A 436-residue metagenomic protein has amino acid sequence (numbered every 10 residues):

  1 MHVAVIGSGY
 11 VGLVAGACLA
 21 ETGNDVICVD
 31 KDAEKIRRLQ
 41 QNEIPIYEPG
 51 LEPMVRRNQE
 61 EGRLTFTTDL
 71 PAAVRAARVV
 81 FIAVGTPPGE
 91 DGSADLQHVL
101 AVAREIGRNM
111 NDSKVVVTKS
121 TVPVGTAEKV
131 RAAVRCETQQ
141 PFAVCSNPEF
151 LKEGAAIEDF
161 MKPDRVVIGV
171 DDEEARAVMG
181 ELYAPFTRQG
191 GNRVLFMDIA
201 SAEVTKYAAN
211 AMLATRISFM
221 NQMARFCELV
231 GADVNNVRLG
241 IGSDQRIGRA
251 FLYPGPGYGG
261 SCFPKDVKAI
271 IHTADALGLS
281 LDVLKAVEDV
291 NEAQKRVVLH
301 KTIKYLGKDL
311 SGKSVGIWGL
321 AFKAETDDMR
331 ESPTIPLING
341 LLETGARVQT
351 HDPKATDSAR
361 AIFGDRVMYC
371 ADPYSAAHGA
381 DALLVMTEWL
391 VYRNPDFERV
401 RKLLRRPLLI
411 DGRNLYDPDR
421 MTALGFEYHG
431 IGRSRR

Functional and structural regions predicted by a protein language model:
M1-R436: Structural/interface elements that position substrates and couple domains in central-metabolism enzymes
